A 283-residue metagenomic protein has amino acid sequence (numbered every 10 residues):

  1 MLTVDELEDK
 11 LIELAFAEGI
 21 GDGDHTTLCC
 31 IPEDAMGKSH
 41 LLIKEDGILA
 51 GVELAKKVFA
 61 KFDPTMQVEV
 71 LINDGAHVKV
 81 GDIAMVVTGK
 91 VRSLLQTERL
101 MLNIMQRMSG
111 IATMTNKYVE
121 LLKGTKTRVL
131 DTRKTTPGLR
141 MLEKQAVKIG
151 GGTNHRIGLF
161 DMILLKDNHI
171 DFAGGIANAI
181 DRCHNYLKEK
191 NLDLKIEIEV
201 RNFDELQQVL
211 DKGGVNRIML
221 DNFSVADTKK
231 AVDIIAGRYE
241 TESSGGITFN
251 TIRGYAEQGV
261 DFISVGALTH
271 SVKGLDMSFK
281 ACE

Functional and structural regions predicted by a protein language model:
M1-K212, R217, A226-I234, Y239-E242 (+2 more regions): Acidic/glycine-rich phosphate/pyrophosphate-binding loops and surrounding catalytic core that coordinate Mg2+
D221-N222, G245, A267-L268: Short secondary-structure boundary segments
F249: Cys/His-rich Zn2+-binding cysteine-cluster or related metal-binding knuckle/ribbon modules and their
S278-E283: Active-site loop ensemble at the mouth of alpha/beta enzyme cores that anchors a bound cofactor
